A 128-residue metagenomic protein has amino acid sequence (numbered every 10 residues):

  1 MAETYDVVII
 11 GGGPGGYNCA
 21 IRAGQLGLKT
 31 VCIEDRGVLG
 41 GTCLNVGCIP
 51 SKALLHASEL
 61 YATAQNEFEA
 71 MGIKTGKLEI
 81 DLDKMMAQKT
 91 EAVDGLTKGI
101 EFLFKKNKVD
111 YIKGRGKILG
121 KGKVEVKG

Functional and structural regions predicted by a protein language model:
A2-Y5, I21-L28, E34-G128: Glycine-rich flavin
G11-P14: Glycine-rich Rossmann-fold phosphate-binding loop(s) that bind the pyrophosphate of adenine dinucleotide cofactors
Y17: Residues forming the Rossmann-fold NAD(P)(H) cofactor-binding site
